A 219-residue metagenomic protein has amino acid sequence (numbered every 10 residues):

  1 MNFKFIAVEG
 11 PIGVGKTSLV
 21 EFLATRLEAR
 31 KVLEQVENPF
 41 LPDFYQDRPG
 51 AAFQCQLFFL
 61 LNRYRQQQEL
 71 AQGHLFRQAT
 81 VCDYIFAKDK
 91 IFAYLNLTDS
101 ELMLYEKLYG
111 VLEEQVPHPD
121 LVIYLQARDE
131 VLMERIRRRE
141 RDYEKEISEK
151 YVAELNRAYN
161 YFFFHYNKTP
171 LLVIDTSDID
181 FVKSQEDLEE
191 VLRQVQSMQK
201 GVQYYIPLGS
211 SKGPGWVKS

Functional and structural regions predicted by a protein language model:
V8: Hydrophobic anchor at the beta1->P-loop junction of P-loop NTPases
P11: P-loop (Walker A) phosphate-binding loop of NTP-binding proteins
K16: Conserved lysine of the Walker
L19-V20: Post-Walker A alpha-helix
T25-N62: Conserved substrate/cofactor phosphate-moiety recognition/catalytic segment in nucleotide-dependent phosphotransferases
C55-P117: Glycine-rich phosphate-binding loop used to anchor ATP phosphates in small-molecule kinases, encompassing both
D89-N160: A glycine- and Lys/Arg-enriched "phosphate-lid" helix/loop adjacent to the NTP-binding pocket of small-molecule kinases
R137-K145, A153-S219: NTP-dependent small-molecule kinase module
